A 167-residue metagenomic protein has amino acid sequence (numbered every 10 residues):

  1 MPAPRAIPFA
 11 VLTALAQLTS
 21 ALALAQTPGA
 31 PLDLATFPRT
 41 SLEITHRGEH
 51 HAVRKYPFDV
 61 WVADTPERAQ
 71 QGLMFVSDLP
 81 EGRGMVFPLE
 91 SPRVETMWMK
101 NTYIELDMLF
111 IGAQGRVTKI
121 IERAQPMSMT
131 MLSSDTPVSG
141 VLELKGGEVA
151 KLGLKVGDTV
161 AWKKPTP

Functional and structural regions predicted by a protein language model:
M1-V11: Bacterial N-terminal signal peptides that target proteins for export
A10-A21: Bacterial N-terminal signal peptides
Q26-P167: Compact, glycine-rich, soluble single-domain proteins
